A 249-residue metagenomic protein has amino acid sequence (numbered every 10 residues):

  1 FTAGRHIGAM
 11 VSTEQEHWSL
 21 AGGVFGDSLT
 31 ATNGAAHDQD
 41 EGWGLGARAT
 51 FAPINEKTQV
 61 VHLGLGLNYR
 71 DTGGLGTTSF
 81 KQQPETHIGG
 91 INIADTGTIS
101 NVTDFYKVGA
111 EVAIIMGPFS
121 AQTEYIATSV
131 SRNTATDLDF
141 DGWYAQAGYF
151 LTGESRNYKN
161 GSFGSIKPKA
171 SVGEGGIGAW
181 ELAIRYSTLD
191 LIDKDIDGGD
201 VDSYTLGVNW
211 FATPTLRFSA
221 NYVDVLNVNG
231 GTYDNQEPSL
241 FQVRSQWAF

Functional and structural regions predicted by a protein language model:
F1-A9, Q15, L63, L67-T72 (+1 more regions): Outer-membrane beta-barrel translocator/channel fold
F1-K57, G64, L75-V102, Y106-K107 (+1 more regions): Surface-exposed coil loops of outer-membrane beta-barrel proteins
H17, S28, N55, D71 (+3 more regions): Short loop/turn segments at secondary-structure transitions that flank enzyme active sites
G23-G26, N68, I126, V223: Active-site-proximal beta-strand/loop segments in catalytic clefts of secreted hydrolases
V61-D71, A179-Y186: Extended hydrophobic secondary-structure segments that form protein cores and membrane-embedded regions
G76-F249: Outer-membrane beta-barrel pore domains
